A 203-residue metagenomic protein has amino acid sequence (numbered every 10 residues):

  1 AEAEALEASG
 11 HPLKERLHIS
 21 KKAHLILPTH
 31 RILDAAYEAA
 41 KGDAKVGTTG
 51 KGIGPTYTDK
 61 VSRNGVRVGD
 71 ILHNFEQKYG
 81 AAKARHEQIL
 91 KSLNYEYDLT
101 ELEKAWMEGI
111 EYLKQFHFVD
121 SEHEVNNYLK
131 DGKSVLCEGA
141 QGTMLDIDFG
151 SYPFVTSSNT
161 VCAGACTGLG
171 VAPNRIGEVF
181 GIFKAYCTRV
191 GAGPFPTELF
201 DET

Functional and structural regions predicted by a protein language model:
A1-T203: Non-transmembrane, aqueous-exposed alpha-helical and coiled segments at domain scale
